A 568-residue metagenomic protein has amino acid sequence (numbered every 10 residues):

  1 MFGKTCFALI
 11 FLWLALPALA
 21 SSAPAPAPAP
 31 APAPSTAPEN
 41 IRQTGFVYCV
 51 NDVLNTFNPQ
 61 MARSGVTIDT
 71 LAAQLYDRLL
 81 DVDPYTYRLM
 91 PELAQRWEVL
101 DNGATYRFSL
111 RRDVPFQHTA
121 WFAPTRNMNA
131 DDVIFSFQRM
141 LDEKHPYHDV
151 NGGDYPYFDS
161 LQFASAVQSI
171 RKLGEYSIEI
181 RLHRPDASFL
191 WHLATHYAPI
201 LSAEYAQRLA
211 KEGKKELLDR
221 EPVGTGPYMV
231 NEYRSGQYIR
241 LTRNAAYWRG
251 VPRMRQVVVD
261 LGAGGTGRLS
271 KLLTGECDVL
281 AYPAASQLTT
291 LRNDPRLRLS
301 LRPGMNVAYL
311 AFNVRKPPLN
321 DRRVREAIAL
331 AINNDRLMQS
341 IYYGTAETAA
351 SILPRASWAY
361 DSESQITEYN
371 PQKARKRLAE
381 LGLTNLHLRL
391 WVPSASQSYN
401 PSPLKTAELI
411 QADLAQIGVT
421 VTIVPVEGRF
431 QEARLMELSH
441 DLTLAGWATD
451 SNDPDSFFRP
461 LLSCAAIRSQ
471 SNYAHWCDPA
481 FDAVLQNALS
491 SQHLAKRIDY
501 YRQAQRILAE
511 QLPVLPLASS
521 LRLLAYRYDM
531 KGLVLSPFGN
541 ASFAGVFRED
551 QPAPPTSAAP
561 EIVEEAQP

Functional and structural regions predicted by a protein language model:
P34, E39, M338, Q416-Q431 (+3 more regions): Extracytoplasmic/peripheral linker and loop segments enriched in polar/acidic and small residues with frequent Thr/Pro
V47-D101, Q138, H145, V223-T225: N-terminal lobe/hinge region of extracytoplasmic solute-binding protein
D52-T70, L93, A120-P124, A187-P199 (+3 more regions): A structural "hinge/loop" feature
Q95-Y147, E179, K271, P318: Aromatic- and charge-enriched surface segment that lines or borders ligand/interaction sites
D132, L141-A206: Surface-exposed binding/hinge segments that line and control ligand-binding clefts or catalytic entry sites
E216-D219, N244-T290, A407, T420-T422: Ligand-site clamp/hinge motif
S235, A379-S451, L494, R522: Ligand/substrate-recognition segments at binding pockets and active sites
R240-A245, L319-A412, Q416, C477 (+2 more regions): Append "and occasionally in soluble cytosolic enzymes with long acidic Gly/Pro-rich linkers
